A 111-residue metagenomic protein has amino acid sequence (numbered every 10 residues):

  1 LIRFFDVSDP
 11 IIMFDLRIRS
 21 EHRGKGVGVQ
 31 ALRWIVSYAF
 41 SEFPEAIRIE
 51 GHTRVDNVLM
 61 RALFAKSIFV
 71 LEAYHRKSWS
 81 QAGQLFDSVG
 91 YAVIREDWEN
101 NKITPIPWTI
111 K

Functional and structural regions predicted by a protein language model:
L1-K111: Acyl-donor (CoA/ACP) binding surface of acyl/acetyltransferases
